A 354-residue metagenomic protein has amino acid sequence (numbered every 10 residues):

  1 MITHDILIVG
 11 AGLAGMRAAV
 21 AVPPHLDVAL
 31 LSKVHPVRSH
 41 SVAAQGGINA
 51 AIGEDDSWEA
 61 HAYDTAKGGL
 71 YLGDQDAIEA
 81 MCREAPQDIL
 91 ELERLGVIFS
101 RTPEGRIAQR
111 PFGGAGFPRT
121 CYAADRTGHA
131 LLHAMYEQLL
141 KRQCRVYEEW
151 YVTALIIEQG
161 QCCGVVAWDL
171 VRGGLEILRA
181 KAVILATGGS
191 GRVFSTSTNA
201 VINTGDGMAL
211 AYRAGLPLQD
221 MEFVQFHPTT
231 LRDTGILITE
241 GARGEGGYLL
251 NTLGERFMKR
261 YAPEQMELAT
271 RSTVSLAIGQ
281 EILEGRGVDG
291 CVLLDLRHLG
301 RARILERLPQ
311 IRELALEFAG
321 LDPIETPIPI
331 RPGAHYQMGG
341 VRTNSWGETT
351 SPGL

Functional and structural regions predicted by a protein language model:
I2-H4, R172-A182, T350: Core beta-strand elements of the Rossmann-like FAD/NAD(P) dinucleotide-binding domain in flavoenzyme oxidoreductases
I6-L30: N-terminal Rossmann-like FAD-binding beta1-loop-alpha1 element of flavoenzymes
P23-I48, E54: Glycine-rich FAD pyrophosphate-binding loop
P36, L210, L216-H335, T349 (+1 more regions): An anion/pyrophosphate-binding glycine-rich loop and adjacent beta-alpha core in soluble alpha-beta enzymes
N49-M81: Glycine-rich active-site loop/strand segments that organize a redox cofactor
G73-P86, R119-E137, Y147, S197-G205 (+3 more regions): Short beta-strand to alpha-helix junction loop
R94-G174, R179, A186, H227-T234 (+1 more regions): Conserved redox-cofactor binding core of oxidoreductases
A182-G188, E348-L354: Short FAD-binding loop at a beta-strand-to-alpha-helix junction that anchors the flavin cofactor in diverse
